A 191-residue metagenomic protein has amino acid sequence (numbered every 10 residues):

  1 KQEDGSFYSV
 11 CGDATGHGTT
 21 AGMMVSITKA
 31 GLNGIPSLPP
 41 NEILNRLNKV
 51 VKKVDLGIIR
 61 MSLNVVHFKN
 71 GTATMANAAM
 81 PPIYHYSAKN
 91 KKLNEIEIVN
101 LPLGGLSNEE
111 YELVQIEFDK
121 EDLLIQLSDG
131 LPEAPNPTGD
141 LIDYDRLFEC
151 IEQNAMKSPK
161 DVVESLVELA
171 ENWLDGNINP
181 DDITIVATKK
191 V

Functional and structural regions predicted by a protein language model:
K1-F7, T19-E97, Y111, E171-D181 (+1 more regions): Catalytic core of PPM/PP2C metal-dependent serine/threonine phosphatase domains
V10: Sensory beta-strand/linker motifs that couple input domains to effectors
D13, M80, L127-G130, D182: DG-centered beta-turn motif at the end of beta-strands
T15-H17, P102: Glycine-rich phosphate/pyrophosphate-binding beta-alpha loops
G18-L38, N94, F118-N177: Active-site-proximal, acidic helix/loop segment immediately C-terminal to a metal-coordinating Asp/Glu
Y86, L106, A134-P135: Residues that scaffold the ATP/ADP-binding catalytic core of kinase and kinase-like folds
L106-Q115: Flexible, low-complexity linker/hinge segments
